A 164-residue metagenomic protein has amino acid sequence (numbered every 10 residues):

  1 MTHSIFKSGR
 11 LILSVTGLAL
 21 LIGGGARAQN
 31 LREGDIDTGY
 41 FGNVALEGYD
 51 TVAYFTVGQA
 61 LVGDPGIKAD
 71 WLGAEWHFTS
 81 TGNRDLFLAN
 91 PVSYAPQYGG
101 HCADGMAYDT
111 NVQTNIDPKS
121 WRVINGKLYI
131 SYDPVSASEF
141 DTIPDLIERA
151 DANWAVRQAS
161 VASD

Functional and structural regions predicted by a protein language model:
T2-L13: Bacterial N-terminal signal peptides that target proteins for export
I12-G23: Bacterial N-terminal signal peptides
R27-D164: Charged, low-complexity intrinsically disordered segments
